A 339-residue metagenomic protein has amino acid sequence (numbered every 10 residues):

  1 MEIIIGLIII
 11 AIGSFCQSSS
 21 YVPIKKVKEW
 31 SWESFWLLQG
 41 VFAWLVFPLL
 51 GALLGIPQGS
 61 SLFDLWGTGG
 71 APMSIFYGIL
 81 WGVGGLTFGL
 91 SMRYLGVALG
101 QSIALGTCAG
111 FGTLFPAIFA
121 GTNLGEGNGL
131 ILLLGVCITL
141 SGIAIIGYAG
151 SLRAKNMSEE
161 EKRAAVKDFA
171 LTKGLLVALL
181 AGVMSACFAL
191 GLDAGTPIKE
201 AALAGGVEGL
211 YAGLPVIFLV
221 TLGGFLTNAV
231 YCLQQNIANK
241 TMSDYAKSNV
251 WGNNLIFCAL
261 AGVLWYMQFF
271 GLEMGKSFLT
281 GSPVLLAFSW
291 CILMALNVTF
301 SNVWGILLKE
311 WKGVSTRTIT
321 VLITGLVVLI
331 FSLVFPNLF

Functional and structural regions predicted by a protein language model:
M1-F339: Polytopic alpha-helical membrane proteins, predominantly small-molecule transporters/carriers
